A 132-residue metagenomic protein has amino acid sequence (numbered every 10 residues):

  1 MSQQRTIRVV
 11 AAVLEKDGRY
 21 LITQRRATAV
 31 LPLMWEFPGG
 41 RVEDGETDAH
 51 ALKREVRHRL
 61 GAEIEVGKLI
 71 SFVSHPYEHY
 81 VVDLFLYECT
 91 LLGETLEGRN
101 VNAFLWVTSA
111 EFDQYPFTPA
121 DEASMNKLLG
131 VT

Functional and structural regions predicted by a protein language model:
M1-Y20, R41: Conserved N-terminal beta-strand and adjoining loop/helix that marks the start of the Nudix/MutT-like hydrolase domain
S2-Q4, L129-T132: Generic C-terminal helix-cap and adjacent flexible tail
E15, E63, V73-L96, A103-L105: Active-site-adjacent beta-strand/loop module that shapes the phosphate/pyrophosphate-binding cleft
R19-R59: Conserved Nudix-box catalytic region and its N-terminal flanking loop in Nudix hydrolases and closely related
R59-V66: Short secondary-structure junctions
E88, E97-L128: NUDIX/MutT-family hydrolases
